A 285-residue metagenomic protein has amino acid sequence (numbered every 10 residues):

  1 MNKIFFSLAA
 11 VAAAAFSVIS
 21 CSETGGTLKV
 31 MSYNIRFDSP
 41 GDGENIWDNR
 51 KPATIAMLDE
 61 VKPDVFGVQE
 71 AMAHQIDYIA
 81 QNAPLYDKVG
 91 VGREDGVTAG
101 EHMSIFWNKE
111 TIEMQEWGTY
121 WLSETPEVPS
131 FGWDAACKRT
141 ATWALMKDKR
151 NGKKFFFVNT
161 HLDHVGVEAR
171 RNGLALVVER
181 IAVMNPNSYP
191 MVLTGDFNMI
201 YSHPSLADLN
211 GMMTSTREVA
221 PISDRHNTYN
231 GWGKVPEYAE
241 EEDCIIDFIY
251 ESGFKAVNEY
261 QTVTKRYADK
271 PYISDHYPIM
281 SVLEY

Functional and structural regions predicted by a protein language model:
M1-T27: Bacterial Sec-dependent N-terminal signal peptides
V18-N82, D95-G100, Y285: N-terminal, active-site-proximal structural segment of metallo-dependent hydrolase catalytic domains
T27-P40, M103, Q115-Y120, K153-D163 (+1 more regions): Active-site-proximal beta-strand elements of phosphoester/diester hydrolases
S32-P52, T98, L122-C137, D163 (+2 more regions): Acidic/histidine-rich helix-loop elements that form or flank divalent-metal/phosphate-binding sites at the catalytic
F37-P40, A71-D77, H164-G166, N198-P204 (+2 more regions): Active-site environment of divalent metal-dependent phosphoester hydrolases
V65-F156, Q261-V263: Structured beta-strand-rich core segments of catalytic domains in phosphoester-bond hydrolases
F66-Q69, V91, V192-D196, S215-V219: Active-site neighborhood of phospho(di)ester-bond hydrolases with catalytic His/Asp-centered motifs
E168, N172, A182-M191, M199-Y285: Metal-dependent phosphoester-hydrolase catalytic domains
